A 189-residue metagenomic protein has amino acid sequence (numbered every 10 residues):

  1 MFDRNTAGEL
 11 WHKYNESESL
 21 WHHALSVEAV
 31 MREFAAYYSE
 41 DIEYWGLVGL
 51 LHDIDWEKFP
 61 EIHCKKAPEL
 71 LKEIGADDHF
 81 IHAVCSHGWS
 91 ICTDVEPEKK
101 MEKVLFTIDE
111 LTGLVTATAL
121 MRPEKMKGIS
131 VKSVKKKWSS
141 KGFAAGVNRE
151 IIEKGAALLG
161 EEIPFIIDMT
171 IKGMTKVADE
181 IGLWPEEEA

Functional and structural regions predicted by a protein language model:
M1-F59: Acidic/His-rich, divalent-metal-binding segments that scaffold phosphate/diphosphate chemistry
F2, H22-S26, I62, H79 (+4 more regions): Conserved active-site and cofactor/substrate-binding residues in soluble primary-metabolism enzymes
G8, H12, E28, R32 (+5 more regions): Predominant activation on well-ordered alpha-helical scaffold segments within soluble catalytic domains
H12, R32, A36, K72 (+2 more regions): Short polybasic/polar patches that bind polyanions
K13-S17, E98-M101, G160: Active-site oxyanion-binding pockets that recognize sulfate/phosphate
N15, V131-K132, S139-A189: C-terminal binding/interaction regions
Y38-F143, E153: Divalent metal-dependent catalytic cores for phosphoryl transfer on phosphate-bearing substrates
